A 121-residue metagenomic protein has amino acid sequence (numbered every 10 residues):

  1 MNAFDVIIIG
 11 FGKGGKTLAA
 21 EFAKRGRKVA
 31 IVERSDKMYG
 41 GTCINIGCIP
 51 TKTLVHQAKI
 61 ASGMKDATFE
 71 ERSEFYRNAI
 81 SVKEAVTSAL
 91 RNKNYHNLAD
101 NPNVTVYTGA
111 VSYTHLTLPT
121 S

Functional and structural regions predicted by a protein language model:
N2-A3, E21-R27, R34-L116: Glycine-rich flavin
V6-A30: N-terminal Rossmann-like FAD-binding beta1-loop-alpha1 element of flavoenzymes
T117-S121: Short "domain-exit" segments at the C-terminal end of structured domains
